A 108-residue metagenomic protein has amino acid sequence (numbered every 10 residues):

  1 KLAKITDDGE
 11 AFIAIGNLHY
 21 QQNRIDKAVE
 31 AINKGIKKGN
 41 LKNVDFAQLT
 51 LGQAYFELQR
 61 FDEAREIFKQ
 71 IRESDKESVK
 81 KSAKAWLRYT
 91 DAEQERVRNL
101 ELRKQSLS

Functional and structural regions predicted by a protein language model:
K1-T6, K34-L41, Q70-E77, S106-L107: Solenoid-like repeat scaffolds
K4-A14, K42-L49, S78-S82: Generic helix N-cap/helix-start motif at coil->alpha-helix transitions
R65-S108: Terminal, low-structured helical/coil segments at or just beyond the last alpha-helical repeat
